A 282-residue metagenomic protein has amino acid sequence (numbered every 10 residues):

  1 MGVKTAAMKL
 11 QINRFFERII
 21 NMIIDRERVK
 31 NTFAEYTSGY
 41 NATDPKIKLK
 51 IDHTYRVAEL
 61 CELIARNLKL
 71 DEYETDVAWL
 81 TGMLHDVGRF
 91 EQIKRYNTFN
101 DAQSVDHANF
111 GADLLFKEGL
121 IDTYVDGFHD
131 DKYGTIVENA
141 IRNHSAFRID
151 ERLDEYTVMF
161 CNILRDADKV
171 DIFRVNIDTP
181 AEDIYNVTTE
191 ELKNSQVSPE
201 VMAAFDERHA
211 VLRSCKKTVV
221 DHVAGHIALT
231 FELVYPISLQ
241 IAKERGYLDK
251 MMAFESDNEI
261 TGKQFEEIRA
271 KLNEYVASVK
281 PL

Functional and structural regions predicted by a protein language model:
I12-N109, D154: Acidic/His-rich, divalent-metal-binding segments that scaffold phosphate/diphosphate chemistry
T32, T123-Y124, K271, Y275: Charge-rich, solvent-exposed alpha-helical interaction surfaces
K46-I51, Y55, E59-D71, L84 (+2 more regions): Divalent metal-dependent phosphate-bond-processing catalytic cores, especially two-metal-ion Mg2+/Mn2+ enzymes that act
D71-L84, D130-A140, T157-I163: Alpha-helical scaffolds flanking conserved acidic
F90-T135, F147: Hydrophobic/aromatic-rich structural module bridging two neighboring secondary-structure elements via a short loop
